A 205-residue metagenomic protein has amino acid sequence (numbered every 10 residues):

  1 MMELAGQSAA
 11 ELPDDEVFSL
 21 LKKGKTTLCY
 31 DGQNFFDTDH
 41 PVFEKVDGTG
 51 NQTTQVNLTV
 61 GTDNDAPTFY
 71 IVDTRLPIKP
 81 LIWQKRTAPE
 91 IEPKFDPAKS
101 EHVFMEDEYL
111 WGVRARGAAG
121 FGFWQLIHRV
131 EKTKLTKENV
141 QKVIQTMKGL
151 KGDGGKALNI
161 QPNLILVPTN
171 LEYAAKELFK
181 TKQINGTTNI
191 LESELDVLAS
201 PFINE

Functional and structural regions predicted by a protein language model:
M1-T26, V103-R116, I165: Long, contiguous amphipathic alpha-helices that act as assembly "spine/axial" helices in icosahedral shell and virion
Q7, Y30, L191-S193: A glycine-rich, acidic short-motif signal
P13-Q55, T59: Glycine-rich, mobile lid/loop segments that gate access to catalytic sites or pores
D39-E205: Sequence/fold signature of self-assembling virion shell proteins
